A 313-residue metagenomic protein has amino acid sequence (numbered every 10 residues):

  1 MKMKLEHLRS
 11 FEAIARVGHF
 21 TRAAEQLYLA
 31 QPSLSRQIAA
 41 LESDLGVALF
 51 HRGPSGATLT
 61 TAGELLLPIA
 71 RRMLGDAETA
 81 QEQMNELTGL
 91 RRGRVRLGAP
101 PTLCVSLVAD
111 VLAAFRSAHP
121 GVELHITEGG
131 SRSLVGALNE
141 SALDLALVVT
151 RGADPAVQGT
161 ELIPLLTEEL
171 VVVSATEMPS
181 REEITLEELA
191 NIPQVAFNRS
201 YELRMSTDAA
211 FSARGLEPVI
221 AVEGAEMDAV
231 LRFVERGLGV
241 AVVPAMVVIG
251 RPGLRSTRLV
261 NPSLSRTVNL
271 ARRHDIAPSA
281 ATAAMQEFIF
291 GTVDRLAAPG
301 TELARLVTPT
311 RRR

Functional and structural regions predicted by a protein language model:
M1-K2, A245-G253, N261-R313: C-terminal effector-binding regulatory domain of bacterial HTH transcription factors
E12-S33: Short helix-boundary/capping micro-motifs
E42-E64: A short LG(V/I)-centered, amphipathic sequence patch enriched for acidic residue(s) preceding the LG motif
R92-P155, G224: Central regulatory/effector-binding core of bacterial HTH transcription factors
G130-L143, V149, N198-T257: Hydrophobic hinge/microswitch elements
V149, S180-I184, P193-R214, P278-V307: Secondary-structure junction motif
P155-P164, E168, R181, D228-I276: Beta-alpha-beta core module
G159-Q194: Flexible hinge/capping segments at coil-to-helix
